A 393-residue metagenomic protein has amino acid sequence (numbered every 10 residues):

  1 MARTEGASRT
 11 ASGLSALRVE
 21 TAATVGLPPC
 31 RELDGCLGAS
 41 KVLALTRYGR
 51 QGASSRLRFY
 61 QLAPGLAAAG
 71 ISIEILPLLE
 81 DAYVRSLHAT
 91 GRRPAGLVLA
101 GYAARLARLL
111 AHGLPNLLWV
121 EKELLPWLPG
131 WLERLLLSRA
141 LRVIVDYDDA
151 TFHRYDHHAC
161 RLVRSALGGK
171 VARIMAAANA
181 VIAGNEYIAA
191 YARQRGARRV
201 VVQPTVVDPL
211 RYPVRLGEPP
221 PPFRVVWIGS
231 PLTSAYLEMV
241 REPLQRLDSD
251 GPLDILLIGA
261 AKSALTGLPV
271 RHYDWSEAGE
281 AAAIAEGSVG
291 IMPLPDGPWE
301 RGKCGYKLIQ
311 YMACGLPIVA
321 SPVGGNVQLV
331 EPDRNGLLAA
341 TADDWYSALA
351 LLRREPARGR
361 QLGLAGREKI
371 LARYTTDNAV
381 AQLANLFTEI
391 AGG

Functional and structural regions predicted by a protein language model:
R50-G65, A69, E74-I75, D208-Y212 (+1 more regions): Conserved catalytic-core segment of nucleotide-activated headgroup transferases in glycan assembly
P77, I144, T151, A176-P213: Donor nucleotide-sugar binding/catalytic pocket of nucleotide-sugar-dependent glycosyltransferases
A103-L114, W127-V145, T151-F152, R161-V181: Membrane-proximal helix-turn-helix segments that form the acceptor-binding/catalytic region of lipid-linked
R173-A176, E277-S288, A313, E331: Short acidic alpha-helix that forms the nucleotide-activated donor recognition element in Leloir-type transferases
M292, Q310-A313, P317-A320: Short hydrophobic beta-strand element within catalytic cores of glycosyltransferases and related nucleotide-activated
G302, P322-D333, L337-L338: Short acidic/histidine- and often glycine-rich active-site loop of Leloir-type glycosyltransferases that engages
P332-D343, L351-A357: Conserved acidic donor-binding segment of nucleotide-sugar-dependent glycosyltransferases
R358-R373, A379-N385: A short, well-ordered alpha-helix in the C-terminal region of glycosyltransferases
